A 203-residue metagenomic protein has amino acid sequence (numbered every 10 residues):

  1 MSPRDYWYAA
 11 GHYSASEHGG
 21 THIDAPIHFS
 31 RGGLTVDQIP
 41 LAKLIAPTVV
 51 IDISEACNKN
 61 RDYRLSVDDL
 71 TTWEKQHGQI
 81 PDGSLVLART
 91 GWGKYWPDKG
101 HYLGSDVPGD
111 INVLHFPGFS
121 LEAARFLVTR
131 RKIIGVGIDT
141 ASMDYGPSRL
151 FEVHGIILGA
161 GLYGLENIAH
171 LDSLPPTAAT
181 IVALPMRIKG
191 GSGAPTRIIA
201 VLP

Functional and structural regions predicted by a protein language model:
M1-P203: Active-/binding-site microenvironments in catalytic and ligand-binding cores
